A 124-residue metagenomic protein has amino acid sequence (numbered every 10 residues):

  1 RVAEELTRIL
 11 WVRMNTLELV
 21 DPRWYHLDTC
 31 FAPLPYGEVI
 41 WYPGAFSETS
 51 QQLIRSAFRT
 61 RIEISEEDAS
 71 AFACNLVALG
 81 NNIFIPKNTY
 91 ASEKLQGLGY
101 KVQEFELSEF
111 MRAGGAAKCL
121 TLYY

Functional and structural regions predicted by a protein language model:
R1-Y124: The feature marks the mature, well-folded catalytic cores of soluble enzymes
